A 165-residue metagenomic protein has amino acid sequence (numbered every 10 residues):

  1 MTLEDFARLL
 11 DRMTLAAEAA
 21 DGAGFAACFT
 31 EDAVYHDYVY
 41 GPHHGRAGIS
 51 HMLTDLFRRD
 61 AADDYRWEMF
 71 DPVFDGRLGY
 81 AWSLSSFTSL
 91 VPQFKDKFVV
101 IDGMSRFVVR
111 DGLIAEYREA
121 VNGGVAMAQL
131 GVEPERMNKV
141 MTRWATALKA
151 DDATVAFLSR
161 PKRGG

Functional and structural regions predicted by a protein language model:
T2-A20: Short, aromatic-enriched amphipathic alpha-helices that serve as compact interaction elements
T2-D5, F57-G165: A beta-strand edge to alpha-helix "cap/lid" segment located at domain peripheries
L3, G22-G79: A solvent-exposed, acidic/Ser-Thr-rich amphipathic alpha-helical stretch
M13, F25-A26, A33, G45 (+4 more regions): Hydrophobic pocket/interface hotspot
